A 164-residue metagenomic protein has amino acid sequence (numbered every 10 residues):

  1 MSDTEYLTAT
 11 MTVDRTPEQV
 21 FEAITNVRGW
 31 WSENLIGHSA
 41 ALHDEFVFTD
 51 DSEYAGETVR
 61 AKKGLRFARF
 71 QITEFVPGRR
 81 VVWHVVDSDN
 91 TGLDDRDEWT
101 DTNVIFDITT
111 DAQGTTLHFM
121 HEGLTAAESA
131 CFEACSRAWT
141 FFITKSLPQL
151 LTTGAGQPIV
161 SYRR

Functional and structural regions predicted by a protein language model:
M1-A41: Hydrophobic ligand-binding cavity/cleft-lining segments
T8, V47-F48, C131-A134: Alpha-helical scaffold segments that form or flank carboxylate-/histidine-based iron centers
T10-D14, V47, Q71, D107: Generic structural detector for well-ordered beta-strands
V20-I24, I72, W83, L117-F119 (+2 more regions): Hydrophobic pocket/interface hotspot
S32, I36-G37, R60-Q113, E122: Hydrophobic-ligand binding "helix-grip"
I36-G56, K62-G64: A solvent-exposed, acidic/Ser-Thr-rich amphipathic alpha-helical stretch
F46, V81, T115-L117: Hydrophobic residues embedded in beta-strands of well-ordered beta-sheets
G123-R164: A conserved amphipathic terminal alpha-helix motif
